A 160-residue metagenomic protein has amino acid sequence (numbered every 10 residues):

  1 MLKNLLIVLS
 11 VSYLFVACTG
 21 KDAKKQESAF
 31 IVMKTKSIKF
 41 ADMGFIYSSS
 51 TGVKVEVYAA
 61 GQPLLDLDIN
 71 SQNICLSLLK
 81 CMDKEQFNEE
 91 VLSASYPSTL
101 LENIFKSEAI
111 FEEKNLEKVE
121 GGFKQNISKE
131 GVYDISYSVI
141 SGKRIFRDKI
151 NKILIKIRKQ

Functional and structural regions predicted by a protein language model:
L2-L9: Sec-dependent signal peptide recognition, specifically the positively charged N-region followed immediately by
L14-A17: C-terminal motif of bacterial Sec signal peptides marking the signal peptidase cleavage site
T19-K21: Bacterial signal peptide processing site
Q26-S49: Post-signal peptide N-terminal segment of mature Sec-exported envelope proteins
S37-K39, A60-Q62, L79-K80, S128-V132 (+1 more regions): Glycine-centered tight beta-turn/hairpin loop motif at sheet-sheet or coil-to-beta transitions
T51-T99: An acidic-aromatic
N88-Q160: Mature, soluble, non-transmembrane domains
